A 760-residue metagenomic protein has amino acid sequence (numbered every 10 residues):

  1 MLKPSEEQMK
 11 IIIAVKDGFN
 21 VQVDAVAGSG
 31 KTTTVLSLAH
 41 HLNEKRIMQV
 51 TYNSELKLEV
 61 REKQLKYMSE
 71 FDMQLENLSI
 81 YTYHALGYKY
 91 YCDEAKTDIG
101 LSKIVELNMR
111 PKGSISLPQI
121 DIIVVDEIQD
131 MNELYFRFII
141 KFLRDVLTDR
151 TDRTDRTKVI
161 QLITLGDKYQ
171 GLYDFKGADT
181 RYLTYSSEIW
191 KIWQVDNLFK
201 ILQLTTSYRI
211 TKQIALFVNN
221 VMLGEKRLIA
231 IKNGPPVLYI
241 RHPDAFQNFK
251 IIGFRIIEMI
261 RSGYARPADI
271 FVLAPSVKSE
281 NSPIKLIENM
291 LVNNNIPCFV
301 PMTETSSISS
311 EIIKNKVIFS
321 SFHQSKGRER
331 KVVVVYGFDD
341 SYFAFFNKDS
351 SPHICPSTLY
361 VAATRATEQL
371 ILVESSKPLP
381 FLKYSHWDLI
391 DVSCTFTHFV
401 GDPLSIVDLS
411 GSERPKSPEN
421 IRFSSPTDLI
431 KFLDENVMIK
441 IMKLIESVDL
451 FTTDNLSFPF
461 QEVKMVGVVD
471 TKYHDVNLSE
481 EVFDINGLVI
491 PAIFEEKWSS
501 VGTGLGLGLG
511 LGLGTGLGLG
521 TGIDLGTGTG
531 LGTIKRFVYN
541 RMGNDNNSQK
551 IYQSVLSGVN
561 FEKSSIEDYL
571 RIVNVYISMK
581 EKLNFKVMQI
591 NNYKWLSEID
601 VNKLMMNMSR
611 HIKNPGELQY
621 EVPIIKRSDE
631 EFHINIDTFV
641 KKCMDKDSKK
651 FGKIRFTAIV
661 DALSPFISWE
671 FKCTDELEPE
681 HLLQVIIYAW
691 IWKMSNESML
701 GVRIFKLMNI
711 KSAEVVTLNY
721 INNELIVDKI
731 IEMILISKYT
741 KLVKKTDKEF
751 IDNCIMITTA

Functional and structural regions predicted by a protein language model:
L2-K16: Pre-Walker A adenine-sensing motif
P4-E7, N20-K45, T51-L65, H84-L86 (+8 more regions): Conserved helicase motor core of SF1/SF2 NTP-dependent helicases
V15, I99-D121, R144-D145, E329: Short basic/glycine-enriched coil/helix segment immediately N-terminal to the Walker B
T51-N53, L58-E59, Q64-E106, S320: Inter-Walker segment of RecA-like/P-loop motor cores
P356-L370, L507, L511, P679-N709: Metal-dependent nuclease catalytic cores in nucleic-acid-processing enzymes, especially RNase H-like/related
F399-G514, G518-I659: Metal-dependent nuclease catalytic cores that hydrolyze phosphodiester bonds in DNA/RNA, characterized by
G616-E617, H633-N635, F639-V640, D647 (+1 more regions): Metal-dependent nuclease catalytic regions and adjoining charged, substrate-binding loops involved in nucleic-acid end
A658-D675, Y688: Conserved catalytic cores of phosphodiester-cleaving nucleases, focusing on short active-site segments
